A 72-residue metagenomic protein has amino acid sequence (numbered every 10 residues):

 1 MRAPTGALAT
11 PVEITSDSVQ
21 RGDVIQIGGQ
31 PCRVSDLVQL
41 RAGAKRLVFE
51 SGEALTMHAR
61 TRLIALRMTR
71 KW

Functional and structural regions predicted by a protein language model:
R2-A9, A54-W72: Intrinsically disordered, low-complexity, charged/polar segments
I14, V34-D36, L55-R60: Short amphipathic beta-strand/extended segments with alternating polar/hydrophobic composition
S18-V19: Short, well-ordered loop/turn sites that connect or cap secondary structure elements
Q30, G52-E53: Well-ordered beta-strand scaffold positions
Q30-L40: Short beta-strand-centered aromatic/proline hotspots
A42-S51: Short, solvent-exposed secondary-structure boundary/capping segments
